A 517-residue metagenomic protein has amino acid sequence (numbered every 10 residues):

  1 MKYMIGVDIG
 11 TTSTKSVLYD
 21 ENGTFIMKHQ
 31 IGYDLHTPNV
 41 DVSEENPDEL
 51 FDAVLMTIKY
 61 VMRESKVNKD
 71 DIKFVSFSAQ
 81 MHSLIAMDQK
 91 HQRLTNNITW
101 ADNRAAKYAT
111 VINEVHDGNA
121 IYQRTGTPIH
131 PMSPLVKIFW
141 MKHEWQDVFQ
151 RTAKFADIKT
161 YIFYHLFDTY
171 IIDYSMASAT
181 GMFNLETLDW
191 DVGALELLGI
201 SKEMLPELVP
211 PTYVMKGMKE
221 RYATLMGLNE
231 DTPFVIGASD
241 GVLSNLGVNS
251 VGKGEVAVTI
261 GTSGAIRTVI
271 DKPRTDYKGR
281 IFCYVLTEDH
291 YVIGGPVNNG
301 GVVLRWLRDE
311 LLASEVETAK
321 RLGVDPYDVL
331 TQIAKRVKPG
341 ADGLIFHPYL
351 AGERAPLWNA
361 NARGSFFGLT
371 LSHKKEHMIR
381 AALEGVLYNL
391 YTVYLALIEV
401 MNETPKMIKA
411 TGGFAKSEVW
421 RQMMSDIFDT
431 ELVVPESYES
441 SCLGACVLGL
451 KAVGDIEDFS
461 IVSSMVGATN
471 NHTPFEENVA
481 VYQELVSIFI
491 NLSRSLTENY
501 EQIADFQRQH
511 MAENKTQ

Functional and structural regions predicted by a protein language model:
M1-T95, K107, Q123, A223-T224 (+7 more regions): N-terminal glycine/serine-rich phosphate-binding loop of ATP-dependent small-molecule kinases, especially carbohydrate
I5-G6, A106, N113-T125, H130 (+5 more regions): Active-site core segments that coordinate phosphate-bearing ligands/cofactors across diverse enzyme families
G23, N46, V75, D102 (+3 more regions): Residue-level signal for inorganic ion chemistry
I31, H36, I98-A105, A177 (+2 more regions): Short, acidic/turn-prone active-site loops that include or flank metal/cofactor- and phosphate-binding residues
R63-W100, P128-P134, F163-N184, E207-P210 (+1 more regions): Short beta-strand-loop/turn "lid" adjacent to the catalytic site in phosphate-handling enzymes
P206-V214, K320-Y327: Short linear loop/turn motifs
